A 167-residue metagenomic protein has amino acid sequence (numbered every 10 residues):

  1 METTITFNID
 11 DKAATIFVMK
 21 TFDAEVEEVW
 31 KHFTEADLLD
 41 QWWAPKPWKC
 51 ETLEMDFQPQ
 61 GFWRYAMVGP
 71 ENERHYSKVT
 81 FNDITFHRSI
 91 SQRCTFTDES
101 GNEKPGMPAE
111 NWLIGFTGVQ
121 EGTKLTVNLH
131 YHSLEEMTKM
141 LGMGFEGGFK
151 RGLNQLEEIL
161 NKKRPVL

Functional and structural regions predicted by a protein language model:
M1-K49: Hydrophobic ligand-binding cavity/cleft-lining segments
A13-M19, V26, F62, Y76 (+3 more regions): Intrinsic-disorder/low-complexity, polar/charged segments enriched in Ser/Thr/Lys/Arg/Asp/Glu/Gln
F17, D37-Y76, L167: Short beta-edge strand/loop motif at the mouth of beta-sheet-based domains
K20, T52-M55, S77-D83, A109-G118: Hydrophobic/aromatic beta-strand elements that line small-molecule binding cavities or substrate pockets in beta-rich
V26-E27, D56-Q58, N82-S89, G115-K124: A short, structured loop/turn motif at beta-sheet edges
V29, L39, W63-Y65, F81 (+4 more regions): Hydrophobic pocket/interface hotspot
R93, S100-G147: Beta-strand/loop substructures that line and gate deep hydrophobic ligand-binding cavities in soluble
E158-L167: Generic C-terminal helix-cap and adjacent flexible tail
